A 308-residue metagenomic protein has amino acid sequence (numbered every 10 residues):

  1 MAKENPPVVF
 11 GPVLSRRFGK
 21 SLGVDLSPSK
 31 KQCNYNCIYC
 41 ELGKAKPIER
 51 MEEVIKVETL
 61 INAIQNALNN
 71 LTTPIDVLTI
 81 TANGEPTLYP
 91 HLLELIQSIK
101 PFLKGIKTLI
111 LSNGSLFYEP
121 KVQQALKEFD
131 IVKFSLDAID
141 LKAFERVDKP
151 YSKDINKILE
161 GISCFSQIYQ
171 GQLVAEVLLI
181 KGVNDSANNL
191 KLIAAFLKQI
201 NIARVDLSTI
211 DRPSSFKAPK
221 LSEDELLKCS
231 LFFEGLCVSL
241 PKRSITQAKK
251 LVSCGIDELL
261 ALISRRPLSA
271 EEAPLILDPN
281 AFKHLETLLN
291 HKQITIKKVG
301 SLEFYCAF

Functional and structural regions predicted by a protein language model:
A2-R17, P28, N62, L71 (+1 more regions): Auxiliary Fe-S-binding modules of radical SAM enzymes
R16-T59: Canonical Radical SAM [4Fe-4S] cluster-binding loop centered on the CxxxCxxC motif and its immediate flanking residues
G19-S21, C37, I75, I131 (+2 more regions): Structural motif
S27-S29, L42-G43, D137, L178 (+2 more regions): Generic beta-structure capping elements
G43-T79, P90-E94: Conserved alpha-helical substructure of the radical SAM core
T79-E85, N113: Glycine-rich beta-strand-to-loop/alpha-helix junction loops that act as flexible
L88-E225: Conserved AdoMet/S-adenosylmethionine-binding subsite of the radical SAM
